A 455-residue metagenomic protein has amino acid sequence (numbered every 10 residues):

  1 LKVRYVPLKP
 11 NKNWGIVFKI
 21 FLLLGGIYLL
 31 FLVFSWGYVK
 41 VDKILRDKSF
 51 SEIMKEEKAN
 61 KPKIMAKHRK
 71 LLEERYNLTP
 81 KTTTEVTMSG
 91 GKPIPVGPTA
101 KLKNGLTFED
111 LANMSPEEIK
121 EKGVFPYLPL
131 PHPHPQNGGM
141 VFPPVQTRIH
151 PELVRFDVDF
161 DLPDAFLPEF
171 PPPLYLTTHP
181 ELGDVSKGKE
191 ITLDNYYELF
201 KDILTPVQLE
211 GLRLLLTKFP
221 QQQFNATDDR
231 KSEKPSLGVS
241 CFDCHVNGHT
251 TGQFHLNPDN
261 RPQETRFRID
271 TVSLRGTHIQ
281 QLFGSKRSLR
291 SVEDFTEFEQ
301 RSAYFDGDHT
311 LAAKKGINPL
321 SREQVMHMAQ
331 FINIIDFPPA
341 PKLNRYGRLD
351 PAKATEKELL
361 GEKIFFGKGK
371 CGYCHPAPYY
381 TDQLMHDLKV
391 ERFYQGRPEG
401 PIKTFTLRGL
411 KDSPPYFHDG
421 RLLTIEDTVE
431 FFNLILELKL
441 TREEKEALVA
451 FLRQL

Functional and structural regions predicted by a protein language model:
L1-Y5: N-terminal intrinsically disordered, acidic low-complexity segments at the extreme N-terminus
P7-I27: N-terminal Sec-pathway targeting helices
Y28, L32-L455: Periplasmic c-type cytochrome electron-transfer domains
